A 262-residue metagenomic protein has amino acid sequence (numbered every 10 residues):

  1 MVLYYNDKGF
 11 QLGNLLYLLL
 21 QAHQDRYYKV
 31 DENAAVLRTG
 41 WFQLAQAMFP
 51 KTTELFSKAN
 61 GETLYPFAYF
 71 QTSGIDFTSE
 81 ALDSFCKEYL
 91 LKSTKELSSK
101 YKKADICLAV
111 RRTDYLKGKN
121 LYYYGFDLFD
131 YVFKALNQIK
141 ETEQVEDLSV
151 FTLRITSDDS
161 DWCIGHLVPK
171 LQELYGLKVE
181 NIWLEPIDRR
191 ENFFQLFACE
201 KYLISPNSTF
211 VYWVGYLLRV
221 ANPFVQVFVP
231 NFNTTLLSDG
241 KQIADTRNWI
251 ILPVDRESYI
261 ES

Functional and structural regions predicted by a protein language model:
M1-V36: N-terminal pre-catalytic "stem/leader" segment of glycosyltransferase-like enzymes
D7-L15, L121-L128, N207: Aromatic-acidic/polar surface patches that form glycan- and anion
K8, L12, V145-S238, I243: Donor-binding and catalytic core of enzymes assembling or modifying cell-surface/extracellular glycoconjugates
A22, R26, L136, G215-L218: A conserved amphipathic alpha-helix that caps or lines the catalytic cleft of carbohydrate- and lipid-modifying enzymes
D31-L44, V225-L236: Short alpha-helical "patches" and their helix-cap loops
A34-D147, S160, A244-D245, L252-V254 (+1 more regions): Secretory-pathway luminal glycosyltransferase catalytic domains
L177-I182, R247-I250, E257: Short, conserved active-site loop motifs that form the nucleotide-linked donor/cofactor pocket
